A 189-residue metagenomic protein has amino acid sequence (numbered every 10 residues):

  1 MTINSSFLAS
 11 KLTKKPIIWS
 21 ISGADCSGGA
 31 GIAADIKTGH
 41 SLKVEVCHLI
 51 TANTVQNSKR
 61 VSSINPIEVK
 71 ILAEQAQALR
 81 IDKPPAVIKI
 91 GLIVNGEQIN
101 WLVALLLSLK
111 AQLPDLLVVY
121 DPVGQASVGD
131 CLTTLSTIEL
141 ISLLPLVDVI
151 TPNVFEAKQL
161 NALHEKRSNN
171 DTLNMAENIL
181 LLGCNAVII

Functional and structural regions predicted by a protein language model:
M1-V87, L163, R167-I189: Small-residue (G/A/S/T)-rich helix-start motifs and N-terminal tracts that mark the onset
C47-T51, L117-D121, L143-F155: Non-cysteine beta-strand/loop elements that form the S-adenosyl-L-methionine
V87-K89, V119-Y120, T151, I188: Generic enzyme active-site microenvironment
K89-I99: N-terminal glycine-rich "phosphate-gripper" loop used for MgATP/nucleotide binding and carboxylate activation
I93, V123-Q125, F155: Active-site beta-loop-alpha junctions enriched in small/polar residues
L109-V118, L182-N185: A short helix->loop->beta-strand "cap" motif at the edges of active sites that frequently abuts
L117, D121-L132: Rossmann-like NAD(P)(H) cofactor-binding subdomain of soluble oxidoreductases
D130-I189: Conserved phosphate/ATP/ADP-binding segment of small-molecule kinases
